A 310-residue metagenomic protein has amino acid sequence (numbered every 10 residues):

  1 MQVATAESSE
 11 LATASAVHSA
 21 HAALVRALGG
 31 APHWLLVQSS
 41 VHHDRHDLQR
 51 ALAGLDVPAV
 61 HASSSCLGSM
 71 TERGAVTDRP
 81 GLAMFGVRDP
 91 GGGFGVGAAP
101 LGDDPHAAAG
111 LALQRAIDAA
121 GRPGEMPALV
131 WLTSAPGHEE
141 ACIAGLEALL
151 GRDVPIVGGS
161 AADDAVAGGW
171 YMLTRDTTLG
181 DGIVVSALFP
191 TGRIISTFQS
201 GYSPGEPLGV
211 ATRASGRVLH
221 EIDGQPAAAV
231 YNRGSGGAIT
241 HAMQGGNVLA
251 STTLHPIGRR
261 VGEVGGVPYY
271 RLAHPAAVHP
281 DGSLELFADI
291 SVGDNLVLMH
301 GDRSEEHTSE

Functional and structural regions predicted by a protein language model:
M1-W34, Q38-E305, S309: Small-residue-enriched flexible segments
